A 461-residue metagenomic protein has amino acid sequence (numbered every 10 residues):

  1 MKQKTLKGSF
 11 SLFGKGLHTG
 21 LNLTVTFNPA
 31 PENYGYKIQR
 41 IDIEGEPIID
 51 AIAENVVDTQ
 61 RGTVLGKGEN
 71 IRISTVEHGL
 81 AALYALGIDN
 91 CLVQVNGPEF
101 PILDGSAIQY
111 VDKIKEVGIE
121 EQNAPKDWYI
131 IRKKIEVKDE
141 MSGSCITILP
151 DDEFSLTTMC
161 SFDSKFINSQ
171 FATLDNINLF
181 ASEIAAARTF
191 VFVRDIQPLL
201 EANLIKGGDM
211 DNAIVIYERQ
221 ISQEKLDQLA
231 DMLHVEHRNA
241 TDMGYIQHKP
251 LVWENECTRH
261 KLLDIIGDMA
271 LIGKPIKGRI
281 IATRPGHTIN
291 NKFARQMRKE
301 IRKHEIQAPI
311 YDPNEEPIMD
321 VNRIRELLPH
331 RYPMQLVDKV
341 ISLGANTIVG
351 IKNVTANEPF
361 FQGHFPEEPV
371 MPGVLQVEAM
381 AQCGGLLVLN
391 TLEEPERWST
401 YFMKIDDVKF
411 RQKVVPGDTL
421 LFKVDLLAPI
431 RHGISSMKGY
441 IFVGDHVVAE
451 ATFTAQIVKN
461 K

Functional and structural regions predicted by a protein language model:
M1-D89, Q94-Y311: C-terminal regulatory domains involved in ligand/effector binding and gene-expression control
T5-S9, I318-I324, L421-F422: Short Pro/Gly-enriched beta-strand edge/turn motifs at strand-loop
L23, K133, L156-T158, G350 (+3 more regions): Hydrophobic residues positioned within well-ordered beta-strands of beta-sheet architectures
A172-F190, M371, I441-A449, F453-K461: Flexible glycine-rich active-site/ligand-binding loops centered on an Asp-His dyad
R259-I272, V340, V370-P395: Active-site helix/loop of acyl-thioester processing domains in fatty-acid/polyketide metabolism, spanning hotdog-fold
G273-A282, P309-I318, G384-L421, V448 (+1 more regions): Hydrophobic beta-strand-centered segment that forms part of the acyl-chain substrate-binding groove
K303-V370, R397-S399, V414-V415, L427-P429 (+3 more regions): Non-catalytic linker/capping segments at the edges of enzyme domains
L336-K339, K404, K409, K423-D425 (+2 more regions): Residues located in well-ordered beta-strands
